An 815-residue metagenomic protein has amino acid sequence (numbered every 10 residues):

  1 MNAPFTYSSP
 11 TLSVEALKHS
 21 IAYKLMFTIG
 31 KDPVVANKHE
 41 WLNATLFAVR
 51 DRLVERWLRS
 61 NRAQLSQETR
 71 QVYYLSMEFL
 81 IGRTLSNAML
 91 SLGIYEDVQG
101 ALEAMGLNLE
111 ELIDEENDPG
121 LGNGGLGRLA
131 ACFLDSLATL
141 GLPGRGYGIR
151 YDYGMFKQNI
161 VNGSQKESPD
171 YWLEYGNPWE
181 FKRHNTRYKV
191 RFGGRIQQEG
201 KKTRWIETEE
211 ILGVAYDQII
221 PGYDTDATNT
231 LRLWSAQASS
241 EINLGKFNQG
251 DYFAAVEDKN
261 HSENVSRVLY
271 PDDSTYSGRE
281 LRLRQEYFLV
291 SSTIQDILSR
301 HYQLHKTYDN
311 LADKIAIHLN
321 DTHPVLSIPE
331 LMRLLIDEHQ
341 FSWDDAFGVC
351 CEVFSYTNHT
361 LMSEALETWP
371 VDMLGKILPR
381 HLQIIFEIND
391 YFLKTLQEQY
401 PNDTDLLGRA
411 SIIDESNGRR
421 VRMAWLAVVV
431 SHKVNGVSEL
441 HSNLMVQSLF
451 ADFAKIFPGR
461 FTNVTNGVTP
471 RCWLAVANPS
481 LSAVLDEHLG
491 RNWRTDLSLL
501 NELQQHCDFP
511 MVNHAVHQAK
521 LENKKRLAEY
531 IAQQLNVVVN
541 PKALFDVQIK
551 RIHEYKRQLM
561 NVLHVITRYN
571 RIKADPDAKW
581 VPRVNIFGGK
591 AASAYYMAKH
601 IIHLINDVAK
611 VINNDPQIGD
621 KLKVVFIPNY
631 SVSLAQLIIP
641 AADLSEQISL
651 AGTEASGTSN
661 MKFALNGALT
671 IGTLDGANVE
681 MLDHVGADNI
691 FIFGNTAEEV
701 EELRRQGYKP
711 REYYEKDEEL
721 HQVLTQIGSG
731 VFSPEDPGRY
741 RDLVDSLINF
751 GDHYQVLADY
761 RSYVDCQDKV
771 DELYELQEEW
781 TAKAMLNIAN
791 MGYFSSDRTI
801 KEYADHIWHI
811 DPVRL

Functional and structural regions predicted by a protein language model:
M1-L815: A conserved ligand/cofactor-binding region detector
